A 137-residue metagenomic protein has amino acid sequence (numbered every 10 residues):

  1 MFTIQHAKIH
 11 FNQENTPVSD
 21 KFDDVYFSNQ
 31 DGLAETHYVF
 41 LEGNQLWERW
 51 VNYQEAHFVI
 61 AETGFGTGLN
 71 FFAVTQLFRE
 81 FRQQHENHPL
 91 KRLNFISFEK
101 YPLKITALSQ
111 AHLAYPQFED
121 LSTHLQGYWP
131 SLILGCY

Functional and structural regions predicted by a protein language model:
M1-V59, G66-N87: Class I SAM-dependent methyltransferase Rossmann-like catalytic core, especially the SAM/SAH-binding loop
I60-E62, S97: Class I SAM-dependent methyltransferase core
F72-T75, T106-Q110: Short, conserved acidic/polar surface loops in the N-terminal third of protein domains
F78, R82, S97-E99, H112: Generic hydrophobic/packing signal
Q83-L90, L121-T123: Intrinsically disordered, low-complexity terminal tails and inter-domain linkers enriched for S/T/G/P/D/E
N87, R92-E99: Conserved SAM-binding motif I beta-strand of class I
A107-Y137: S-adenosyl-L-methionine
